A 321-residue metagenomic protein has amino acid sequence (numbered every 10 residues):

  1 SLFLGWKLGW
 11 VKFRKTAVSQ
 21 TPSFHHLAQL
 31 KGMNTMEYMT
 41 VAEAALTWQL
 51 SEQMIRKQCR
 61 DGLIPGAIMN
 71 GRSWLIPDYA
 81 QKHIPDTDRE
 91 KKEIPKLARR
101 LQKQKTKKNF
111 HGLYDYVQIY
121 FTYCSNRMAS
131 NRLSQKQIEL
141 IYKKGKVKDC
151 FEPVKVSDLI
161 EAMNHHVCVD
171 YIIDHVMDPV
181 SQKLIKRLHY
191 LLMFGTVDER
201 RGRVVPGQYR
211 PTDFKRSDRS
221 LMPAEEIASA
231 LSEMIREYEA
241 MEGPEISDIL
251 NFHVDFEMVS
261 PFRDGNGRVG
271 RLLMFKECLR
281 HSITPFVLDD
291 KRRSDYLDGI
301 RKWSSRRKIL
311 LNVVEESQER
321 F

Functional and structural regions predicted by a protein language model:
L2-F3, M36: Hydrophobic, helix-prone linear segments
L4, R14, H25-L27: Short hydrophobic targeting helices and cationic amphipathic motifs that mediate membrane/organellar targeting
K15-A17, F256: Residue-level detector of alpha-helical hydrophobic segments embedded in or interacting with membranes
P22-T47, E52-L63, M69-F321: FIC/Doc superfamily catalytic core
